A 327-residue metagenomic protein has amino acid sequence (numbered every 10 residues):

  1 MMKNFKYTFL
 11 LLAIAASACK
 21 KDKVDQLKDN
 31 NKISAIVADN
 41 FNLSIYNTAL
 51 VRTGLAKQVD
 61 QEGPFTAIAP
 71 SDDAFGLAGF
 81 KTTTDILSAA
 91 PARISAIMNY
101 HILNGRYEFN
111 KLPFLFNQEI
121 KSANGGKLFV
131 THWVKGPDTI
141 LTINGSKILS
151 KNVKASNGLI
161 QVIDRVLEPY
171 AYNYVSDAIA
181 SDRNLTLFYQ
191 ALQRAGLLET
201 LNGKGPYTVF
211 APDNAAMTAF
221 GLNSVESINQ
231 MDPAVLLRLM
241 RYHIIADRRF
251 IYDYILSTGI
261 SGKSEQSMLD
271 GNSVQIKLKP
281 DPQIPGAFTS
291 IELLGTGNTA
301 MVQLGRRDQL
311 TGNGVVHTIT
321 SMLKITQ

Functional and structural regions predicted by a protein language model:
M1-K3: N-terminal secretory signal peptides that target proteins for export/translocation
F5-Y7, C19-Q327: Mature, structured domains of secreted/extracytosolic soluble proteins
L12-A18: Hydrophobic h-region of N-terminal signal peptides that target proteins for export in Gram-negative bacteria
